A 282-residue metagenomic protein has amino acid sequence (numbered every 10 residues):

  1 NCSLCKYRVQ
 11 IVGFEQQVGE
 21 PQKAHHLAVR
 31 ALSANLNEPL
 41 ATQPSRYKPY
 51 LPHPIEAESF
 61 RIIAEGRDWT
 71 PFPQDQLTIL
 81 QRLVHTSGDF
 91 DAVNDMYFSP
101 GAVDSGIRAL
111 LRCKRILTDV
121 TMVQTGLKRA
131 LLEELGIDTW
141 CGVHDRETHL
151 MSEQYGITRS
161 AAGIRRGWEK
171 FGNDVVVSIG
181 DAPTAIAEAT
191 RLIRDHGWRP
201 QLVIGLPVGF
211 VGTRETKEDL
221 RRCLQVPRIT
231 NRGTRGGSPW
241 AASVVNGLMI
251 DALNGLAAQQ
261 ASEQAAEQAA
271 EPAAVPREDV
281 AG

Functional and structural regions predicted by a protein language model:
C2-R8: Cysteine-cluster motifs in flexible loop/terminal segments that predominantly coordinate metals
Q10, P21-Q22, Q260-Q268, P272 (+1 more regions): Intrinsically disordered, low-complexity repeat/linker tracts enriched for polar/charged residues
P39-R115: Electropositive, gly/pro-rich neighborhoods at or near active sites that engage anionic ligands
V93, S99-D145: Active-site cofactor/substrate anionic-group-binding motifs, chiefly glycine- and Lys/Arg-rich phosphate-binding loops
D119, I204-G205, V244: Buried hydrophobic positions in well-ordered alpha/beta secondary-structure cores of metabolic enzymes
V123-G126, P183-A189, F210-R214, G237-A241: Short glycine/serine/threonine-rich phosphate/pyrophosphate-binding segments that cradle anionic phosphate groups
L131-G172: Long, charge-dense
V211-E263, V275-G282: C-terminal functional extensions of proteins
